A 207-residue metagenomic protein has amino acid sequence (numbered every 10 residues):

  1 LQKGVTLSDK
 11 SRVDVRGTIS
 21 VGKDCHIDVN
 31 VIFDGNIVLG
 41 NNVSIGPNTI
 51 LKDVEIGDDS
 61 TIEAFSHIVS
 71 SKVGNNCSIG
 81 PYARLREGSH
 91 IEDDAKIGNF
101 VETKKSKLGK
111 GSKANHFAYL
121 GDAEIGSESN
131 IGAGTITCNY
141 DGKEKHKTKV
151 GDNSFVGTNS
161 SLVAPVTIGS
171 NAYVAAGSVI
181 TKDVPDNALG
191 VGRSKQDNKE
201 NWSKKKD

Functional and structural regions predicted by a protein language model:
L1-S78: Extended, small-residue-rich solenoid/repeat segments and analogous flexible loops that form exposed scaffolds
E63-D207: Glycine-rich hexapeptide-repeat left-handed beta-helix
